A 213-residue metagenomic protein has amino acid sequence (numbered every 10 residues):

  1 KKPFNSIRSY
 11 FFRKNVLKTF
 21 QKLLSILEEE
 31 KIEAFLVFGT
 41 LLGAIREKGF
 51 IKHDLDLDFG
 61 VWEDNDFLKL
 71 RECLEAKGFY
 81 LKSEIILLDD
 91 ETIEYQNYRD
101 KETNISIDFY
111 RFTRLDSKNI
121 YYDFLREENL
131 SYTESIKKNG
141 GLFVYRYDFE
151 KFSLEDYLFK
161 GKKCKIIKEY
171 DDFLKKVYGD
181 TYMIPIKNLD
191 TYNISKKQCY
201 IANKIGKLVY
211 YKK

Functional and structural regions predicted by a protein language model:
K1-P3, L17, T103-K213: Catalytic cores of NTP-dependent nucleotidyl/adenyl transfer enzymes across multiple folds
K1-V37: Helical scaffold of the NTase/Pol beta-like nucleotidyltransferase catalytic core
R13-T19, V61-I93: Metal-dependent nucleotidyltransferase catalytic core
L24-L57: Active-site nucleotide-donor binding segment shared across nucleotidyl transfer reactions
I32, A76-Y80, G179-Y182: Short aromatic/hydrophobic-glycine micro-motifs
A44, T92-Q96, Y170: Alpha-helical scaffolding within the catalytic cores of extracellular/periplasmic polymer-degrading hydrolases
K48-K69, G161: Catalytic metal-binding acidic patch
D54, I93, E102-N104: Short connector loops at helix/strand junctions that flank enzyme active sites, especially segments positioning acidic
